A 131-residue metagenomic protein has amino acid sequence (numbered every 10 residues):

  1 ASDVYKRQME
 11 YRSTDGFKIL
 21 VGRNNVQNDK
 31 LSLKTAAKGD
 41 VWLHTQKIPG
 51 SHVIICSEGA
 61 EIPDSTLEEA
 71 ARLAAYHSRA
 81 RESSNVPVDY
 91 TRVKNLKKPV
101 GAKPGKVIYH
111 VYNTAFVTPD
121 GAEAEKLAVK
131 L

Functional and structural regions predicted by a protein language model:
A1-Y5: Short, small-residue-biased leader/transition segments that mark boundaries at the very start of proteins
K6-L131: Duplex nucleic acid-engaging cores and interfaces of nucleic-acid transaction enzymes
